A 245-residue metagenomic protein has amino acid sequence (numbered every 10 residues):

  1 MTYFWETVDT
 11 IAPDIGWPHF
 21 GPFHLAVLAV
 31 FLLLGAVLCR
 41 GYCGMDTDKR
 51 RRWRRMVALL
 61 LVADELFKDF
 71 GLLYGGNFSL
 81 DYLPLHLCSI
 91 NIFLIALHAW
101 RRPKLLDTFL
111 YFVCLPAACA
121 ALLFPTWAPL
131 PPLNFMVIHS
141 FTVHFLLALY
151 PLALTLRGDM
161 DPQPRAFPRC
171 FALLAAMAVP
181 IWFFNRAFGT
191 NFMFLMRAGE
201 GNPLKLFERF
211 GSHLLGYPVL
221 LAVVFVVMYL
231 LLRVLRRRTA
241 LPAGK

Functional and structural regions predicted by a protein language model:
M1-R52: N-terminal topogenic module of multi-pass integral membrane proteins
I11-V30, R169-A175, F188-M228: Membrane-interface transmembrane-helix boundary segments in multi-pass integral membrane proteins
H24-L28, G76-C88, T108-Y111: Structural signature of hydrophobic alpha-helical transmembrane segments
A26-V37, S89-W100, V143-R157, G216-L232: Hydrophobic cores of alpha-helical transmembrane segments in multi-pass inner/ER membrane proteins, independent
G41-R54, W100-L106, R157-F167: Membrane-interface helix-boundary motifs at transmembrane edges
L61-F70, C114-T126, L174-F184: Aromatic-anchored segments of alpha-helical transmembrane domains
L72-D81, W100-L105, T126-I138: Membrane-interface helix caps and helix-loop-helix hairpins in membrane proteins
L123-L174: A contiguous pocket-lining binding segment that forms or flanks enzyme active sites
